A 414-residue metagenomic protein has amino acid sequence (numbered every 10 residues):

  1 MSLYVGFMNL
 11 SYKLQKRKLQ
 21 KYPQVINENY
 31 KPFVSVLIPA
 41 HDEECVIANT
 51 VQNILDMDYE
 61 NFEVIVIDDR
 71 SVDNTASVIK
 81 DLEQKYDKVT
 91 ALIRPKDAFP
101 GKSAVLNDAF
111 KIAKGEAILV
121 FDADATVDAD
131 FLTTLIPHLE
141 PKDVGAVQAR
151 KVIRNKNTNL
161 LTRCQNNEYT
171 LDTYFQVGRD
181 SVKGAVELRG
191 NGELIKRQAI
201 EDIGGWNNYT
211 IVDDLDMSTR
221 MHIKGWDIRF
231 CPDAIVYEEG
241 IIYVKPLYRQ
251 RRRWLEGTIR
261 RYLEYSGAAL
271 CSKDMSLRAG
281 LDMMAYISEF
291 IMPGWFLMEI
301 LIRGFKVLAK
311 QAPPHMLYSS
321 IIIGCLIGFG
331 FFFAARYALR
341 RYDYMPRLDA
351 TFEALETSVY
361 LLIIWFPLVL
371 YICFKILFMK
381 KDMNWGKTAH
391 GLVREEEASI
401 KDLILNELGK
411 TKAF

Functional and structural regions predicted by a protein language model:
G6-K31, G267-M283, I302, K306-F414: Juxtamembrane C-terminal module of membrane proteins
S11, T90-P95, F99-V105, A109-E116 (+3 more regions): Long helical/loop segments within the catalytic core of UDP-sugar-dependent glycosyltransferases, especially the large
L19, E43-D56: Short, well-formed alpha-helical segments that are part of the catalytic scaffolds of diverse glycosyltransferases
P32-S35, E63, E201, D216: Cell-envelope/extracellular polymer assembly enzymes that use nucleotide-activated donors
V51-P95: Acidic donor-binding segment of Leloir-type glycosyltransferases
E168-T170, R249-A269, F331-R336, Y371-C373: Catalytic core of nucleotide-sugar-dependent glycosyltransferases
I211-M217: Acidic donor-binding loop at a coil-to-helix junction in glycosyltransferase catalytic cores that engages
S218-V236: Catalytic donor-sugar/metal-binding loop of nucleotide-sugar-dependent glycosyltransferases
